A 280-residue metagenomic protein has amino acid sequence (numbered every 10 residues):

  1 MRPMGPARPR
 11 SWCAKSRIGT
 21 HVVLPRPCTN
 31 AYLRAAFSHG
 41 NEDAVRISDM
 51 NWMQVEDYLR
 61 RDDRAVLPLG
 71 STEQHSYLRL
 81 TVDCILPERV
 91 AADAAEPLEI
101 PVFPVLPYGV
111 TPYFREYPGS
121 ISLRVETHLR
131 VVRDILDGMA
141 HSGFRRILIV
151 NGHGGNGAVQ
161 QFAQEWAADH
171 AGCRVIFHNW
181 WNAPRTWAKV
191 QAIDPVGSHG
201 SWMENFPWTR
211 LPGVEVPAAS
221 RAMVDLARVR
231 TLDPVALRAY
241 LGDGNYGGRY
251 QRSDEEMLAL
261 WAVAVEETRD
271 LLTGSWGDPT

Functional and structural regions predicted by a protein language model:
G19-L24, C28-N30: Compositionally biased low-complexity segments enriched in histidine and/or tyrosine
N30-Y32, F37-E126, R130-L148, G152-T280: Extended, histidine- and acidic-residue-enriched regions that form the cofactor-binding/catalytic faces
